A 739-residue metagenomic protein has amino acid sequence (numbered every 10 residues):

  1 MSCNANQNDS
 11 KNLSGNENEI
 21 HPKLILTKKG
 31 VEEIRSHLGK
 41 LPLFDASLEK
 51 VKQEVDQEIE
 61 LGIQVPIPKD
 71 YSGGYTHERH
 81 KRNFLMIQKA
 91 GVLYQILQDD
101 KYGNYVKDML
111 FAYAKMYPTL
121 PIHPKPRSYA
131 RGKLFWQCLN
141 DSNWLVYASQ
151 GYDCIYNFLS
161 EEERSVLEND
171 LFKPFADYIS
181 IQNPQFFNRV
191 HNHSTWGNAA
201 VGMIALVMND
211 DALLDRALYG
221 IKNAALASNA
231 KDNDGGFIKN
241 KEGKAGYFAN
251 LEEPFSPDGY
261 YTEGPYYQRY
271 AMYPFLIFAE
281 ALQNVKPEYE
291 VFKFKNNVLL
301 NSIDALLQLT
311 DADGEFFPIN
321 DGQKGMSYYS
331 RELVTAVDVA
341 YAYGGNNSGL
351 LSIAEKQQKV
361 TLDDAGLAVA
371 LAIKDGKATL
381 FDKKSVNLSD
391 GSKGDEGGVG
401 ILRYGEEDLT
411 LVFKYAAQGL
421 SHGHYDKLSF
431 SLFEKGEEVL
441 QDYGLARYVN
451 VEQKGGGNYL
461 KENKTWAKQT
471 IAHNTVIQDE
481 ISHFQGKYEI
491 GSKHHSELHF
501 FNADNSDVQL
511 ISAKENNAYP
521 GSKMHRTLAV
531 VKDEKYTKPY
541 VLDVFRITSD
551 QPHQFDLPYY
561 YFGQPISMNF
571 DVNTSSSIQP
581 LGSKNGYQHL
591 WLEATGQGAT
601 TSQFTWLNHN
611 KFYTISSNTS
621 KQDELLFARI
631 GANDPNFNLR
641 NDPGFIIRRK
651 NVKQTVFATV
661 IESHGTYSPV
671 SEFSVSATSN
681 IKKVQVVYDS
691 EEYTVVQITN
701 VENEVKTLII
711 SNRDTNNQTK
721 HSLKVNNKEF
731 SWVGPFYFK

Functional and structural regions predicted by a protein language model:
M1-N16: Bacterial Sec-dependent N-terminal signal peptides
K23, K28-K40, F44-L48, K52 (+2 more regions): Aromatic-lined, polymer-binding surfaces characteristic of secreted/periplasmic polysaccharide-degrading enzymes
M272, A279, I303, T310 (+11 more regions): Ser/Thr/Asn(+Pro)-rich, low-complexity disordered segments
E290-G366, A370: C-terminal, helix-dominated tail/subdomain
L351, E355-I578, K653, S663-T666: Catalytic and substrate-binding regions of extracellular carbohydrate-active enzymes, especially polysaccharide lyases
Y559, K611-A632, T655-Y667: Short, hydrophobic/aromatic-enriched beta-strand segments in well-ordered soluble domains
Y560-S620: Polysaccharide-binding surfaces and accessory modules of carbohydrate-active proteins
F645-V656, I661-K739: Non-catalytic terminal regions with compositionally biased, polar/charged low complexity
